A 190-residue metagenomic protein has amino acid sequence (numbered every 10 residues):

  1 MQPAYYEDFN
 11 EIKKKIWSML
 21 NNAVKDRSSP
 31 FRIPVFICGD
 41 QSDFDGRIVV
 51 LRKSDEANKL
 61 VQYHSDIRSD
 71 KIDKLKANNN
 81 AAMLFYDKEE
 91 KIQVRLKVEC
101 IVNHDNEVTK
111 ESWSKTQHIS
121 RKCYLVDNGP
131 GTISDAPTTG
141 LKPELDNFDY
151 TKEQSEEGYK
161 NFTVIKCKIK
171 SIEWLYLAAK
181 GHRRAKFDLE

Functional and structural regions predicted by a protein language model:
M1-E190: Binding-site signature for planar aromatic cofactors or substrates
